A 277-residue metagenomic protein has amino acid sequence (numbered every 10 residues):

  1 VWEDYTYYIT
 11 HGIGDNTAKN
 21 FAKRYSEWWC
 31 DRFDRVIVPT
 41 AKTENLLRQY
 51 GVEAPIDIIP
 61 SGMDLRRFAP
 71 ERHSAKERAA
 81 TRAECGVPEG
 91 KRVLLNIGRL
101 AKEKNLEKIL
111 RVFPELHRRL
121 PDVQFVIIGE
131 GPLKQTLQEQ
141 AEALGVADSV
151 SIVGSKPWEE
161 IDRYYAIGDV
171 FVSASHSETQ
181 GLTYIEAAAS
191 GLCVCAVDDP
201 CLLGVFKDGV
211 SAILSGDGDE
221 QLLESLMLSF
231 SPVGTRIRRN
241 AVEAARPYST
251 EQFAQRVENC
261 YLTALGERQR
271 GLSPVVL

Functional and structural regions predicted by a protein language model:
T17-R35: Membrane-proximal helix-turn-helix segments that form the acceptor-binding/catalytic region of lipid-linked
K42, G62: Carbohydrate-associated surface elements
R92-E115, F125, P132-Q138: A conserved mid-protein helix/loop that constitutes part of the nucleotide-sugar donor-binding site
T136-K156: Nucleotide-activated donor-binding/catalytic signature segment of Leloir-type glycosyltransferases, i.e., the conserved
S155-K156, R163-G168: Short alpha-helical donor nucleotide-sugar binding micro-motif in glycosyltransferases
H176: Aromatic "clamp/platform" in nucleotide-sugar-dependent glycosyltransferases that forms part of the donor/acceptor
C193-A196: Short hydrophobic beta-strand element within catalytic cores of glycosyltransferases and related nucleotide-activated
D208-E220, L228-V233: Conserved acidic donor-binding segment of nucleotide-sugar-dependent glycosyltransferases
